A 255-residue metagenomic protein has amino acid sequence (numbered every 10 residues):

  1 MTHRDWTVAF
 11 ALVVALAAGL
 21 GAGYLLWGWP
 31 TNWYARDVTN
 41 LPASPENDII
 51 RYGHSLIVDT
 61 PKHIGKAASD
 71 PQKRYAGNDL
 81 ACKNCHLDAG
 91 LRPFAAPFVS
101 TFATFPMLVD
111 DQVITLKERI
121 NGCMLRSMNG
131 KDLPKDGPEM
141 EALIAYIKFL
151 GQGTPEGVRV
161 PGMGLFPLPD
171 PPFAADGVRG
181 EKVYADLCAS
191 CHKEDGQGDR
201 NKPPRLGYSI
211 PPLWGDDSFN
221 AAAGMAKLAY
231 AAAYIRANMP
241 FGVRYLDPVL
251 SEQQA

Functional and structural regions predicted by a protein language model:
M1-W6: Short, Lys/Arg-rich N-terminal segment immediately upstream of the first membrane anchor
A9-Y24: Hydrophobic membrane-insertion alpha-helices, especially the h-region of bacterial N-terminal signal peptides
W33-K73, Q152-A185, G198-R200, V243: Electrostatic cytochrome c docking/interface patches
D48-S55, G77, T115, R119 (+7 more regions): Extracytoplasmic/secreted proteins, especially bacterial periplasmic and envelope-associated proteins
Y52, R119, R126-R159, D247-A255: C-terminal capping alpha-helices of c-type cytochrome domains
G53, D79-A89, L143, G180-D199 (+1 more regions): The canonical Cys-X-X-Cys-His
I57-I64, H86-A89, C123-M128, I147-T154 (+3 more regions): Sec/Tat-exported extracytoplasmic proteins
K66-N121, G198-R236, P240: Gly/Gly-Pro-rich "capping" loops immediately C-terminal to redox-active cysteine motifs in periplasmic/lumenal
